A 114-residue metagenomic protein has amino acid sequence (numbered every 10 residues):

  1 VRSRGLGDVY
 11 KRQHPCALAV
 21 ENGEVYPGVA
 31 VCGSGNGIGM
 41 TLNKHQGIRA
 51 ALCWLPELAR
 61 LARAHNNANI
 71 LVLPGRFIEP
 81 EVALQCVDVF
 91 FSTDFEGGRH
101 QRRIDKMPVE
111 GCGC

Functional and structural regions predicted by a protein language model:
V1-Y10: Single conserved hydrophobic/aromatic residue that forms the stacking wall/gate of nucleotide- or nucleobase-binding
G5, E24, N66: Conserved functional loop/turn residues at catalytic and ligand-binding sites
K11-S34: Short, structured active-site "lid" loops
A30-V31, N36-R76: Mid-chain, well-packed structural core segment of small domains
P56-C114: C-terminal binding/interaction regions
